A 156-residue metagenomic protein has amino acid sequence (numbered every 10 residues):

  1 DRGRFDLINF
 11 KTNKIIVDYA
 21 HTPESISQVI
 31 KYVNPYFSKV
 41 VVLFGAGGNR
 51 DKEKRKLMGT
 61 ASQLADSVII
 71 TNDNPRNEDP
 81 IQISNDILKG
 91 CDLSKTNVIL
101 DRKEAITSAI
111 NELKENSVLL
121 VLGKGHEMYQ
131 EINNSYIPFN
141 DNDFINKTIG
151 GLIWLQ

Functional and structural regions predicted by a protein language model:
D1-Q156: ATP-dependent carboxylate-amine ligase
